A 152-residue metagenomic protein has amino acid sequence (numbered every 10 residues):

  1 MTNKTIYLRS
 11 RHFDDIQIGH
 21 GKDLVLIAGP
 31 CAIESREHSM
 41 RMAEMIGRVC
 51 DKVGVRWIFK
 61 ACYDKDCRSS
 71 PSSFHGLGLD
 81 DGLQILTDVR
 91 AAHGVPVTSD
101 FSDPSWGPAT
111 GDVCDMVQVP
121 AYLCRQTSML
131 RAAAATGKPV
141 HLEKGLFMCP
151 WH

Functional and structural regions predicted by a protein language model:
M1-L26: N-terminal amphipathic alpha-helix/helix-capping segment at the start of soluble metabolic enzymes
N3, H20-D23, V53-V55, H93-V95 (+2 more regions): Short coil/turn connectors at secondary-structure junctions
T5-I6, R11, S39-V55: Short amphipathic alpha-helices and their capping/turn segments at secondary-structure boundaries
L26, P30-S39, W57-L79: Glycine-rich, proline-tolerant flexible connector loops at the mouths of alpha/beta enzymes
C31-M42, E143-H152: Active-site glycine- and acidic-residue-rich loops that bind and position anionic ligands or nucleotide-like cofactors
E44-V53, S72-T98, A132-P139: Alpha-helix-loop-beta-strand connector modules within alpha/beta enzyme cores
L77-G78, A92-W106, D115-S128, P139-P150: Catalytic beta/alpha-barrel core
A109, M129-A132: A short acidic, amphipathic alpha-helical/loop segment
